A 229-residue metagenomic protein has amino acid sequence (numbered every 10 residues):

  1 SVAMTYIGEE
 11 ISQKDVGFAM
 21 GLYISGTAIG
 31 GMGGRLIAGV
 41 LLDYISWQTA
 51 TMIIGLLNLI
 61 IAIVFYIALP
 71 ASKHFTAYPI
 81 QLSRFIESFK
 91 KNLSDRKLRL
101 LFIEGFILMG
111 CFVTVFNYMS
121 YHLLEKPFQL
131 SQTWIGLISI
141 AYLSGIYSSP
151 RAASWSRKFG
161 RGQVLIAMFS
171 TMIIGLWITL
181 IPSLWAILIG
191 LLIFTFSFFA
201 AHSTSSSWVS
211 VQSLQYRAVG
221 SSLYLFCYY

Functional and structural regions predicted by a protein language model:
S1-G26: Cytoplasmic helix-loop-helix junction between adjacent transmembrane helices in 12-TM secondary transporters
F18, K126-L143, V219-L223: Loop-to-transmembrane helix entry
L56-F75: C-terminal membrane-cytosol helix-exit motif in multi-pass small-molecule transporters
P70-F102: Juxtamembrane intracellular "pre-TM" segments in multi-pass secondary transporters
D95-C111, L192-I193: Pair of pore-lining "gating" transmembrane helices in MFS-fold secondary transporters
Y147-G160: Helix-to-loop junctions at the C-terminal end of transmembrane segments in multipass secondary transporters
G162-S205: C-terminal transmembrane helical hairpin of 12-TM major facilitator-type secondary transporters
V211-Y229: A late C-terminal transmembrane helix in Major Facilitator Superfamily
